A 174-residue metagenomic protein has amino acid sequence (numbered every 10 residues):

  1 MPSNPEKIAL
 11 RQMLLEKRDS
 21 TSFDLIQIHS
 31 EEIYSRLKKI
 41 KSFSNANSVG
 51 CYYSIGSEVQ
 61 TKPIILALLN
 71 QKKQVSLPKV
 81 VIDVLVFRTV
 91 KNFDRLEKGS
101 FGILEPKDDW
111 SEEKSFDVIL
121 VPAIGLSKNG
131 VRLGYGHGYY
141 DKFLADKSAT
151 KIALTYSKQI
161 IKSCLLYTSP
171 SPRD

Functional and structural regions predicted by a protein language model:
P2-K114: N-terminal active-site beta-alpha-beta segment that forms phosphate/nucleotide-binding and substrate-recognition loops
L14, S115-K151: Active-site beta-strand/loop microenvironment that shapes enzyme catalytic pockets
Y52-S54, V121-P122, A153-T155: Short beta-strand segments
S57, L126-K128, K158-I160: Glycine-rich nucleotide phosphate-binding loop and flanking beta-alpha elements of Rossmann-like dinucleotide-binding
Q60-P63, F87, N129-R132, S163-C164: Short glycine-/acidic-enriched loop or helix-start segments at secondary-structure transitions that form or flank
L85-K91, Q159-L166: Glycine-rich, charge-decorated loop segments at or immediately adjacent to ligand/cofactor-binding or catalytic sites
T150-I161: A short, basic-hydrophobic beta/loop patch
Y167-D174: Conserved small/polar residues in nucleotide/adenosyl-binding loops
